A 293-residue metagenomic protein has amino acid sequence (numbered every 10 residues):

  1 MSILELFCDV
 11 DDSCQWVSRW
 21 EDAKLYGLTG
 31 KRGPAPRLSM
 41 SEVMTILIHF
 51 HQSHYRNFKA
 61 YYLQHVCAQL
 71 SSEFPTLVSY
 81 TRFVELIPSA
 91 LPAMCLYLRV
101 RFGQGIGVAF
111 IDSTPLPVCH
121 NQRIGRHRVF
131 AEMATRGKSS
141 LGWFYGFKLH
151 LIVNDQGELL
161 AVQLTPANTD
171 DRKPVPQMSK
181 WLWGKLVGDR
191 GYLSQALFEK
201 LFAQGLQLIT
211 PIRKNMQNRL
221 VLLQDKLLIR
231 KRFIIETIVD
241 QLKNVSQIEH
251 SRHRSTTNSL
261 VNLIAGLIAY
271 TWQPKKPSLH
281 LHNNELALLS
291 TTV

Functional and structural regions predicted by a protein language model:
M1-V293: Short alpha-helical elements
